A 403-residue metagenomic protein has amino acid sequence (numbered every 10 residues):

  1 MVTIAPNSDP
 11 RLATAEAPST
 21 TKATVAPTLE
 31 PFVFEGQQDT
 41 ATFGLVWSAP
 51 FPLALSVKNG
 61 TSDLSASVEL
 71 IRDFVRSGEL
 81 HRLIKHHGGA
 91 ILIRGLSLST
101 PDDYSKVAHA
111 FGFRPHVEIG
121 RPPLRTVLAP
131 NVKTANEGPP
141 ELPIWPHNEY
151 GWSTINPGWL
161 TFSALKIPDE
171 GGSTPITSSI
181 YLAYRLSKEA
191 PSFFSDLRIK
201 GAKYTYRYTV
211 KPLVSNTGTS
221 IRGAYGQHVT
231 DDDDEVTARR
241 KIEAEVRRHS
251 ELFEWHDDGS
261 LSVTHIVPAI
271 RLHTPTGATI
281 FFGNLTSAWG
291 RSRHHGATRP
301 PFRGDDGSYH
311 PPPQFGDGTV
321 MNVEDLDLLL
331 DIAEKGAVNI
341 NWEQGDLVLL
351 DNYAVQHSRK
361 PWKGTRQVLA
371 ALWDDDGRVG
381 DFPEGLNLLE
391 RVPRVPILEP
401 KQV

Functional and structural regions predicted by a protein language model:
V2-R72, H86, P140-I144, I155-L347 (+1 more regions): Active-site environment of non-heme Fe oxygenases that use a 2-His-1-carboxylate facial triad
A66-S99: General structural concept
R82-I84, H109, A135-G138, L142-I144 (+1 more regions): Short, charge-rich binding segments
H87-A90, R94-E118: Membrane helical hairpin/interfacial module
G95, N352-Y353: Conserved "cap/hinge" positions at secondary-structure junctions
L96-L98, E149-G151, A164-I167: Beta-hairpin (beta-strand-turn-beta-strand) motif
R114-P123, F253-H256, N341: Polymerase palm active-site segment centered on the conserved acidic dipeptide of motif C
P115-N148: A gly/proline- and charged-residue-enriched helix-loop-helix capping module
